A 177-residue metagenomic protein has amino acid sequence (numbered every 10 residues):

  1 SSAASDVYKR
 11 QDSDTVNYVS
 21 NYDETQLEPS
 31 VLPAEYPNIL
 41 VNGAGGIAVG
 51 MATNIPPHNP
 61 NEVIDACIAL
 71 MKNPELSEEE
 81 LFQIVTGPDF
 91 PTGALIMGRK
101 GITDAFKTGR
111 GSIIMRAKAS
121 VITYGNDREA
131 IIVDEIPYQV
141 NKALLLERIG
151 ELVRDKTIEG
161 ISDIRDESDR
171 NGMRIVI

Functional and structural regions predicted by a protein language model:
S1-Y8: Short, small-residue-biased leader/transition segments that mark boundaries at the very start of proteins
K9-V16: Conserved, well-structured ligand/cofactor-binding cores
N17-N42, I47-I177: Intrinsically disordered, low-complexity regulatory segments
